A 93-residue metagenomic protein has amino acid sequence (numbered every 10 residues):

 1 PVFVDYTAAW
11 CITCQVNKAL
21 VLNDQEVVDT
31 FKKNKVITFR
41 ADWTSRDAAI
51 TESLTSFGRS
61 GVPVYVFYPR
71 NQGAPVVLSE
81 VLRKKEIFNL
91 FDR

Functional and structural regions predicted by a protein language model:
P1-I12: Short active-site neighborhood of thiol/selenol oxidoreductases, capturing the structured segment around
V4, D29, K85-N89: Solvent-exposed, polar/charged alpha-helical surfaces in well-ordered, non-transmembrane soluble domains, broadly
T13-K33: Typically the conserved alpha-helix immediately C-terminal to a functionally engaged Cys/Sec in thioredoxin-like
L20-N23, S56, S60-R93: Non-catalytic, surface beta->alpha helical segment in thiol-disulfide oxidoreductase systems
D42-T44: Conserved acidic residues
R46-A48: Mobile cap/lid helix-loop segments that gate and shape the active-site cleft of serine hydrolases
I50-S53: Short beta-alpha junctions and helix-cap segments that line functional grooves
